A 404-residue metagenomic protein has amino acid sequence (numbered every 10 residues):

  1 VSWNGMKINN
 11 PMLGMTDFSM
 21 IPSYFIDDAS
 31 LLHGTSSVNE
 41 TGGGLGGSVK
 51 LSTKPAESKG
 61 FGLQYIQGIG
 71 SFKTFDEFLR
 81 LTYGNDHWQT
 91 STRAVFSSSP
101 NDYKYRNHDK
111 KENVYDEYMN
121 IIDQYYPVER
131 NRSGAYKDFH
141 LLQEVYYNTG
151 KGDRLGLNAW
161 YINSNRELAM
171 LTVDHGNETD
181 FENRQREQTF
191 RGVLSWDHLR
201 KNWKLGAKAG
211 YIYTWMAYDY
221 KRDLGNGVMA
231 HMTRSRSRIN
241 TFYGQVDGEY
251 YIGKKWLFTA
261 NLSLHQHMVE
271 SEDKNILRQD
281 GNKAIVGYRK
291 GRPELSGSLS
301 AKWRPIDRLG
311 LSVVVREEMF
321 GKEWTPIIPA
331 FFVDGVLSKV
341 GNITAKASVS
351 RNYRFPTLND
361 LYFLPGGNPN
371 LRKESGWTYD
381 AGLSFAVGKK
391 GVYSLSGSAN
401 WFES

Functional and structural regions predicted by a protein language model:
S2, T16-P22, L31, G43-Q67 (+1 more regions): N-terminal periplasmic accessory domains that precede and gate Gram-negative outer-membrane beta-barrel machines
L13, Q64-I66, Y126-N131, D174-R184 (+7 more regions): Extracellular loop and loop/strand-boundary signature of outer-membrane beta-barrel proteins
I26, A56-S58, N85-W88, N148-G152 (+6 more regions): Outer-membrane beta-barrel channels and translocator barrels
Q67-S71, N85, F96-P100, Y161-N165 (+10 more regions): Transmembrane beta-strands of outer-membrane beta-barrel pores
L79-Y83, L141-Y147, G192-H198, G244-Y250 (+3 more regions): Residues on the lipid-exposed face of transmembrane beta-strands in outer-membrane beta-barrel proteins
Y83-R184: Periplasmic-side early beta-strands and strand-to-turn transitions of outer-membrane beta-barrels
R184-T189, Y211, D219, L224-S312: Outer-membrane beta-barrel transmembrane domain signature of Gram-negative proteins, especially the mid-to-C-terminal
N202-Y220, S338, N342-K346, K373-S404: Membrane-embedded beta-barrel scaffold of Gram-negative outer-membrane proteins
